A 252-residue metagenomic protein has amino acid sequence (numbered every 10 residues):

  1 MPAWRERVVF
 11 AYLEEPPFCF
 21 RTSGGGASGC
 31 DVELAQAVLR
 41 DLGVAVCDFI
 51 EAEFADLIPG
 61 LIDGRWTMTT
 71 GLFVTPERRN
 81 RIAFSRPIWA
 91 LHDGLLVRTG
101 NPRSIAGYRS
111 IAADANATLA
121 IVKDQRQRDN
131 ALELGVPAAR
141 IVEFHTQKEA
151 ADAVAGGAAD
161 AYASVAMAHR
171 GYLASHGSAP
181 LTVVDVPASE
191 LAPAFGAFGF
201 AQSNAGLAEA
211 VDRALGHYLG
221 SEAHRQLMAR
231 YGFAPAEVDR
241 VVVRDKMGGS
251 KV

Functional and structural regions predicted by a protein language model:
M1, G29-L42, T99-R103, R109 (+3 more regions): Extended ligand-binding regions for polar small-molecule ligands
M1, V46-D48, A52, R126-V142 (+1 more regions): Ligand-binding clefts/hinges and TM-proximal coupling segments of bilobed small-molecule sensing domains
M1-L72, N80-R81, R230: Extracytoplasmic small-molecule ligand-binding "clamshell" domains of the periplasmic binding protein/Venus flytrap
V9, L13-P17, G25-D41, F73 (+2 more regions): Bilobed "Venus flytrap"/periplasmic-binding protein-like clamshell domains and structurally analogous long
A11-P16, I50-A55, G64-P76, R98 (+6 more regions): Beta->alpha turn/N-cap motifs
L13, A90-G94, A174-L215, A234-V252: Periplasmic-binding protein-like
Q36, D48-A112, T182-L191: Acidic, polar ligand-binding/catalytic clefts
A37-D41, I50-E51, A55-M68, I82-A83 (+4 more regions): Short helices/loops that flank or line small-molecule/ion binding pockets
